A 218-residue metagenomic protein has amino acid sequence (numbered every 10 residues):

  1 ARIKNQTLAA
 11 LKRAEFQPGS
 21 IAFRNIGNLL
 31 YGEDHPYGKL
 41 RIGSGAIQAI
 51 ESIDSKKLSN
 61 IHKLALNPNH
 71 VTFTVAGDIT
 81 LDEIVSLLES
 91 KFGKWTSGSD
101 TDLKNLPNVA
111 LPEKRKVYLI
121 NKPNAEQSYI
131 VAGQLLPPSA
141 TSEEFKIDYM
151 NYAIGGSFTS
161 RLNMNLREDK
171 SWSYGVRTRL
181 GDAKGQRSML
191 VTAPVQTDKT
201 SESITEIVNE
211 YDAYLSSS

Functional and structural regions predicted by a protein language model:
R2-A9: Short, glycine/charge-rich beta-strand/loop segments that flank catalytic centers and engage negatively charged groups
R13-N69, L81, K94-T141, Y152-S203: Non-catalytic beta-strand/loop surface segments
D78: Carbohydrate-associated surface elements
L88-E89, M150, I204-Y211: Short amphipathic C-terminal alpha-helix that caps PH/PH-like domains
S90-S99, N209-S218: A common structural junction motif
E143-F145: Zinc-dependent metallopeptidase catalytic helix centered on the HExxH motif and its immediate flanking segment
